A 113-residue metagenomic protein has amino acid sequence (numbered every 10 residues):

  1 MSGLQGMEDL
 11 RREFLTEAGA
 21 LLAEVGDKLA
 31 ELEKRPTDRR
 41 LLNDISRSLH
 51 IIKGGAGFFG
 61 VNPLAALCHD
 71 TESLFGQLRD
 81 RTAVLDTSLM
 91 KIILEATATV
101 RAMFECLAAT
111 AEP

Functional and structural regions predicted by a protein language model:
S2-P113: N-terminal assembly/transducer modules of large multi-domain enzymes, emphasizing dimerization/partner-binding
